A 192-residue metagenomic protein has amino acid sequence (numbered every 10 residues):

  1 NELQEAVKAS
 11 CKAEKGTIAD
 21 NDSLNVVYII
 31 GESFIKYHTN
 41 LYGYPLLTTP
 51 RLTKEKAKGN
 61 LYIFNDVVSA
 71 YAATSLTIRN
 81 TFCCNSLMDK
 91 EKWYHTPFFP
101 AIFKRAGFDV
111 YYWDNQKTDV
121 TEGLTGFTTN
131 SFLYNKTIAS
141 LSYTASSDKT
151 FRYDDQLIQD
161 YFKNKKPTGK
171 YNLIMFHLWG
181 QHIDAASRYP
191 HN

Functional and structural regions predicted by a protein language model:
N1-Y28, S33-N192: Active-site-proximal alpha/beta segments of enzymes that process anionic O-linked groups
